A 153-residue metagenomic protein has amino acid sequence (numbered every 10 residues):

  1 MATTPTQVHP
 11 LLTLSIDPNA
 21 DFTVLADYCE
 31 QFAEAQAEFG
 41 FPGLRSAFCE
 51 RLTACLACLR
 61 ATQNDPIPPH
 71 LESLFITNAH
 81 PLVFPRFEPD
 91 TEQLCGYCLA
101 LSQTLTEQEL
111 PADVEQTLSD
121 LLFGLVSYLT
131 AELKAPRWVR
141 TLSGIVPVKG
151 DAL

Functional and structural regions predicted by a protein language model:
M1-L153: Sequence/structural signature of long amphipathic alpha-helices that form protein-protein interaction faces
